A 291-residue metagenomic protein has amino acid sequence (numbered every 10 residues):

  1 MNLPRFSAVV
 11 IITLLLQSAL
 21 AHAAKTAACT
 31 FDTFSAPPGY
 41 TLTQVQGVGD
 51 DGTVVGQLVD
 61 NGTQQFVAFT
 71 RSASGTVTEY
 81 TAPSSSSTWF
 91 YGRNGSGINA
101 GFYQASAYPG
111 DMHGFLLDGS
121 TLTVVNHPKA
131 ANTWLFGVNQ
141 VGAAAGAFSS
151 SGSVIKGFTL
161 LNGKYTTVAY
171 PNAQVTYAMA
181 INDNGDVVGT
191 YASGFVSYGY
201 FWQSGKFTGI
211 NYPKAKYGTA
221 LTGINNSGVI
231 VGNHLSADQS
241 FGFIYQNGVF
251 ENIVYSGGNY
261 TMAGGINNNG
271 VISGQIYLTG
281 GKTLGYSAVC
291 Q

Functional and structural regions predicted by a protein language model:
M1-A8: Bacterial N-terminal signal peptides that target proteins for export
V9-S18: Bacterial N-terminal signal peptides
H22-Q291: Residue-level hotspots at or immediately adjacent to binding/recognition sites across diverse folds
